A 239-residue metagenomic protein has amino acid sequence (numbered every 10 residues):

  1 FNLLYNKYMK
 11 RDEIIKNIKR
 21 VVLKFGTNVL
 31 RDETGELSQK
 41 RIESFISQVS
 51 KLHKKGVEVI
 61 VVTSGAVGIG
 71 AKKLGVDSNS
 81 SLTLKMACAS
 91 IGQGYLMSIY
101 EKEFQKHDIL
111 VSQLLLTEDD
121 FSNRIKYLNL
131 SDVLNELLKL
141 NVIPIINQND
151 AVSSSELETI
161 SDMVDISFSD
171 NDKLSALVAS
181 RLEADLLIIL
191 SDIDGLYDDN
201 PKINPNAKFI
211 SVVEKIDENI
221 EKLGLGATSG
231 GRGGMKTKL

Functional and structural regions predicted by a protein language model:
Y5-L239: Nucleotide/pyrophosphate-binding catalytic subdomain
